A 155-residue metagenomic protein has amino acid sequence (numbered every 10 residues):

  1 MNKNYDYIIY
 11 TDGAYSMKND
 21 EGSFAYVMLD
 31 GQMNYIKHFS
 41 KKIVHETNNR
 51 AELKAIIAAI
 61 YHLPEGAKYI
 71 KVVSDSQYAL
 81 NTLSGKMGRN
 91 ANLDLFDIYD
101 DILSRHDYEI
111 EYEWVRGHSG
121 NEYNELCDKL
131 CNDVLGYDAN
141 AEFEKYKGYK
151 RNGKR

Functional and structural regions predicted by a protein language model:
M1-N2, R105: Structural motif
N2-R50, Y61-L63, K68, R155: RNase H-like nuclease fold core
T11-D20, I57-L130, V134-K147: RNase H catalytic domain
E52, I56: Short, conserved alpha-helix that lines the donor NDP-sugar binding/gating region of sugar-transfer enzymes
Y149-R155: Short acidic DE-rich linear segments
